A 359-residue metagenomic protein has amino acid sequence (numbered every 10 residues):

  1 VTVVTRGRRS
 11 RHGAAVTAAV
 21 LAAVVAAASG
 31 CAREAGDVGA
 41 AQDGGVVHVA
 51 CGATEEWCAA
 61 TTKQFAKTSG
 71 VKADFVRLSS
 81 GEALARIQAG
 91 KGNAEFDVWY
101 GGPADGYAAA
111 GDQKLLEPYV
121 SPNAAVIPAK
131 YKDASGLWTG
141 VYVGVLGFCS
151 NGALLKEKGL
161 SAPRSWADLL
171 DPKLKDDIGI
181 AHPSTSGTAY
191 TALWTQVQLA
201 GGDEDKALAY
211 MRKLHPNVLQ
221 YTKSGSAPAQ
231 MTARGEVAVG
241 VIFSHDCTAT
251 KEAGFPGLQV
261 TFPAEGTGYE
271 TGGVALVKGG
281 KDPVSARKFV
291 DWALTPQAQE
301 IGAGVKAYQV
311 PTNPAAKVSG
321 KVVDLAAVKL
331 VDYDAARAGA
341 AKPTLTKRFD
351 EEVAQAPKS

Functional and structural regions predicted by a protein language model:
V1-V46, K358-S359: Short, low-complexity disordered leader/linker segments with a strong preference for bacterial N-terminal type II
A32-E34, G39-A109: Early extracytoplasmic/lumenal segment of secretory-pathway proteins
G52-A59, A94-E236: Extracytoplasmic ligand-binding site segments that recognize negatively charged/polar headgroups
D105-A109, A233, V237-G257: A ligand-binding cleft/hinge motif common to bilobed small-molecule-binding domains
L116-N123, W138-T139, A167, P256-G268 (+1 more regions): Short beta-strand->loop
G144, A209-L214, Y221-T222, G254-K278 (+1 more regions): Periplasmic-binding protein-like
C149-L154, T195-Q198, E270-P283, A293 (+1 more regions): A bilobed periplasmic-binding-protein/Venus flytrap-type ligand-binding module shared by bacterial periplasmic
K173-A181, A293-A315: Periplasmic-binding protein-like
